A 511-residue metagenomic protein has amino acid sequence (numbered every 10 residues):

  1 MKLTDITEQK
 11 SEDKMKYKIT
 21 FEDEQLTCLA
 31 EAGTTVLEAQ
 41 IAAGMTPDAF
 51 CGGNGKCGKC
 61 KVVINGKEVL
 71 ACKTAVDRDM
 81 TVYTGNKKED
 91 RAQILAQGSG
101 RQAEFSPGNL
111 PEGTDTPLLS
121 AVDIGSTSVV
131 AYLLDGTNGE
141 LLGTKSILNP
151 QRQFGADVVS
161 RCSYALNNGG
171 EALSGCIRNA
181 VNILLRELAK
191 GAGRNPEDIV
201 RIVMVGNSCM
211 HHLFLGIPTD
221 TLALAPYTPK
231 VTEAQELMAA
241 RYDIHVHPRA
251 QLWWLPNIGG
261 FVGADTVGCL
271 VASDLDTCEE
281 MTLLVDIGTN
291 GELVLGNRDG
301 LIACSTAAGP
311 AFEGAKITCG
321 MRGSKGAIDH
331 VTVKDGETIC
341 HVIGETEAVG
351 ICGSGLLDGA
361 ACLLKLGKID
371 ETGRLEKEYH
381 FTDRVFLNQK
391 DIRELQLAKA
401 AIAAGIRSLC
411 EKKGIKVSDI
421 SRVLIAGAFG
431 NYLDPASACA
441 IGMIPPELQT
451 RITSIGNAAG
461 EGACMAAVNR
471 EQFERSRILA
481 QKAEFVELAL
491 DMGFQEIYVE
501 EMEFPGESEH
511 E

Functional and structural regions predicted by a protein language model:
L3-I6, G66-A121, V200: Fe-S ferredoxin-like electron-transfer domains and their immediately adjacent linker/connector regions across
M15-L26: Eukaryote-biased recognition of intrinsically disordered, low-complexity regulatory segments
E24-T34: Short, contiguous acidic and Ser/Thr-rich linear segments
G33, G53-K56, A75, V122-S128 (+5 more regions): A short acidic Gly-Thr/Ser loop motif
T46-R78: Local cysteine-cluster metal-coordination motifs and their immediate loop/turn environment, predominantly Fe-S cluster
T114-Q151, M281-R298, P435: Gly/Thr-rich phosphate-binding beta-strand-loop-beta motif of the actin/hexokinase/Hsp70
L133-E171, S305-F312: Short glycine-rich, Thr/Ser-proximal phosphate-binding strand/loop in the N-terminal lobe of ATP-dependent enzymes
S160-G169, C176, A180-E187, H211-L215 (+2 more regions): Helical "lid/coupling" subdomains associated with nucleotide-phosphate turnover
